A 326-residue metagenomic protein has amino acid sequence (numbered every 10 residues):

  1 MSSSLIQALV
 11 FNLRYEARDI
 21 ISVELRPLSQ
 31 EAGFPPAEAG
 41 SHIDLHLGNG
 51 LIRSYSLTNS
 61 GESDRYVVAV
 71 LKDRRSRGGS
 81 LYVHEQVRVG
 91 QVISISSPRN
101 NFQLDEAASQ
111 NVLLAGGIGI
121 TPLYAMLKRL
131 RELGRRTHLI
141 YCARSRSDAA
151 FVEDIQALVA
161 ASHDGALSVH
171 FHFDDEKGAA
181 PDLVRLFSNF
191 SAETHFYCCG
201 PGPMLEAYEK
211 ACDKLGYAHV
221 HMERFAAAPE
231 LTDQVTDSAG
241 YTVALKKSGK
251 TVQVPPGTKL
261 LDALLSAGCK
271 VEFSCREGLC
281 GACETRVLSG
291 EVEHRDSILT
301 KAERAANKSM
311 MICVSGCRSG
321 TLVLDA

Functional and structural regions predicted by a protein language model:
S2-V92, S109, R144-S145, Q156: Ferredoxin-reductase
A37-S41, Q234-Y241, L279-G281: A short, compositionally biased
G48, P98-R99, L288: Short, surface-exposed secondary-structure boundary micro-motifs
L81-K247, Q253: FNR/FR-type flavoprotein reductase catalytic core
A239-E272: C-terminal accessory/binding modules appended to enzymatic or scaffolding proteins
A263-A267, E272, G281-A326: Iron-sulfur (Fe-S) cluster-binding segments and ferredoxin-like electron-carrier domains, especially [2Fe-2S]
